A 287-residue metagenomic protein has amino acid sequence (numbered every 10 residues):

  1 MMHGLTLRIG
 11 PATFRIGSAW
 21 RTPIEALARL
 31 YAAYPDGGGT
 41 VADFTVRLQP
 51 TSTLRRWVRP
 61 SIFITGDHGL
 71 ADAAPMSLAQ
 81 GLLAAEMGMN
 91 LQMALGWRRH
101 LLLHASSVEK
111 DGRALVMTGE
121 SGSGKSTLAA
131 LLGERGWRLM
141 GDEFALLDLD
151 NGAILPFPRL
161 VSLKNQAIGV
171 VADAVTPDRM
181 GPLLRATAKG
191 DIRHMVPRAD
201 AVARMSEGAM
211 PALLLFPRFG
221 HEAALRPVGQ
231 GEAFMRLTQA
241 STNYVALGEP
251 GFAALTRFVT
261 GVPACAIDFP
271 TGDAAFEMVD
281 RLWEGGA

Functional and structural regions predicted by a protein language model:
M1-R29, V41-D43, S106-T118, E134-A287: Glycine-rich, often acidic-flanked micro-motifs that create phosphate/phosphodiester-binding or positioning elements
Y34: Acidic-aromatic/histidine active-site loop/patch
A42, R47-A94, W283-G286: Charged, amphipathic alpha-helical linker segments immediately N-terminal to NTP-binding catalytic cores
M93-G96, D200-V202: Short, P/G- and charge-enriched loop/turn segments at secondary-structure junctions
L95-K110: Pre-Walker A adenine-sensing motif
S121-G122: Walker A (P-loop) phosphate-binding loop of P-loop NTPases
K125: Conserved lysine of the Walker
L128-A129: Post-Walker A alpha-helix
